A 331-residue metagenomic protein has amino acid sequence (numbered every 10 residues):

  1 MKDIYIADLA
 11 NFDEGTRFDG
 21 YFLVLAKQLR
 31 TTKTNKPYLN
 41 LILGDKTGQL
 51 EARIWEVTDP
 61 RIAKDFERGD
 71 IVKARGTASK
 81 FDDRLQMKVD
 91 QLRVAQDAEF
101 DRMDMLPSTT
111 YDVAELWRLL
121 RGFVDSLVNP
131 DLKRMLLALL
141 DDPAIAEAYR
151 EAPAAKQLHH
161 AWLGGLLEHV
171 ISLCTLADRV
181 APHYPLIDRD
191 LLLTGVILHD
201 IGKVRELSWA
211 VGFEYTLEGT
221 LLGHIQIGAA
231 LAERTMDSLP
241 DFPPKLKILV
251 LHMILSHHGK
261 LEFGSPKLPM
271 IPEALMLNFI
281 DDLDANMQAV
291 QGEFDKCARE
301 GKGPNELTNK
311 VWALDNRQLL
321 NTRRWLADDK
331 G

Functional and structural regions predicted by a protein language model:
M1-F18: OB-fold nucleic-acid-binding modules
K27-P37, L50-E51, V57-M103: OB-fold single-stranded nucleic acid-binding module
N40-D45, W209: Short, acidic/hydrophobic/Gly-rich beta-strand patch recurrent on exposed beta strands that often constitutes part
K73, N278, C297, K302-G331: N-terminal intrinsically disordered, cationic/polar leader segments that include organellar targeting peptides
R84-E151, I227: Extended, charge-rich, solvent-exposed interface segments
K133-L176, L198-G202: A short mid-domain helix/strand-loop element embedded in enzyme catalytic domains that forms or borders the active-site
L158-H159, E168-H169, R179-E300: Divalent metal-dependent catalytic cores for phosphoryl transfer on phosphate-bearing substrates
